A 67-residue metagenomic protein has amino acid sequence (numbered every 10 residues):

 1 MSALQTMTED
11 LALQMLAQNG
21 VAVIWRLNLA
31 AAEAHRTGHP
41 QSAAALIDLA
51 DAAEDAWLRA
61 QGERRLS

Functional and structural regions predicted by a protein language model:
M1-E33, A56-Q61, R65: N-terminal acidic leader/helix
Q5-T6, I47-D51: Residue-level recognition of hydrophobic positions within alpha-helical transmembrane segments
G20-V21, A43, L49: A generic structural signal for ordered secondary structure
A32-A44: Charged, low-complexity interaction regions
S42, R64-S67: Short glycine-rich, low-complexity/disordered patches
